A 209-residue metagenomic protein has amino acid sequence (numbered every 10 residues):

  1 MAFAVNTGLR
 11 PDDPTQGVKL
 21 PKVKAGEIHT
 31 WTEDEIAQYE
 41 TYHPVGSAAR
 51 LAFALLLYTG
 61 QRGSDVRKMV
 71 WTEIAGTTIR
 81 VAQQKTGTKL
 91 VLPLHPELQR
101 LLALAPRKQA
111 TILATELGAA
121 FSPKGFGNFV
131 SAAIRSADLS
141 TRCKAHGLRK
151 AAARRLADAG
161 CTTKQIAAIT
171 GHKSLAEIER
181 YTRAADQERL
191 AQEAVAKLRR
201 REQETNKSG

Functional and structural regions predicted by a protein language model:
M1-A4, V18, L94, F126: Non-catalytic DNA-binding core/recognition domains of DNA-processing enzymes
N6, R10-G63, R67, R149: Basic, Lys/Arg- and aromatic-enriched nucleic-acid-binding interface segment
P11-D12, V23, R80-A82, E97-F129 (+1 more regions): Major-groove DNA-contacting interfaces characterized by cationic-aromatic clusters
G17-V23, H29-E35, T59-L104, A176: Conserved tyrosine-mediated DNA breakage-rejoining catalytic core shared by Y-recombinases
G26, T30, Q83-G87, T170-V195: Catalytic-site neighborhood detector that most strongly recognizes the C-terminal catalytic loop/helix of tyrosine
T41-A49, T59, T88, L92 (+4 more regions): Short, basic (Lys/Arg/His-rich) helix/loop patches that form interaction surfaces in the mid-to-C-terminal regions
T72-T78, S140-T141, C161-T182, T205-G209: Short, polar N-cap/turn motifs at the start of nucleic acid-interacting alpha helices
T115-A119, V195-G209: C-terminal secondary-structure termini that scaffold catalytic or DNA-interacting sites
